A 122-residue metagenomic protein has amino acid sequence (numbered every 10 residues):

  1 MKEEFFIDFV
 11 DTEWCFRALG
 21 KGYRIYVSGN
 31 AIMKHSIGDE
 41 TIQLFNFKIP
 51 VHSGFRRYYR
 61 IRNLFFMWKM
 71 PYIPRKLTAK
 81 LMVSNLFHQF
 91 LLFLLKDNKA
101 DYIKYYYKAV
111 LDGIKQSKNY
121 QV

Functional and structural regions predicted by a protein language model:
M1-K2, V51: Short, contiguous strand/loop micro-motifs
E3-A31: A short, conserved alpha-helix in the catalytic core of glycosyltransferases
K21, M70-P71: Generic structural signal for alpha-helix termini and adjacent loop/cap motifs
S28-K48: Active-site donor/metal-binding and catalytic loop motifs of nucleotide-sugar-dependent glycosylation enzymes
N46-Y58: A short acidic, glycine-rich active-site loop that binds or catalyzes chemistry on phosphate/adenosine moieties
I61-N63: A conserved mid-domain beta-alpha-beta active-site/ligand-binding segment of alpha/beta enzyme cores
Y72-V122: Non-catalytic, C-terminal membrane-associated alpha-helical segments of glycosyltransferases
